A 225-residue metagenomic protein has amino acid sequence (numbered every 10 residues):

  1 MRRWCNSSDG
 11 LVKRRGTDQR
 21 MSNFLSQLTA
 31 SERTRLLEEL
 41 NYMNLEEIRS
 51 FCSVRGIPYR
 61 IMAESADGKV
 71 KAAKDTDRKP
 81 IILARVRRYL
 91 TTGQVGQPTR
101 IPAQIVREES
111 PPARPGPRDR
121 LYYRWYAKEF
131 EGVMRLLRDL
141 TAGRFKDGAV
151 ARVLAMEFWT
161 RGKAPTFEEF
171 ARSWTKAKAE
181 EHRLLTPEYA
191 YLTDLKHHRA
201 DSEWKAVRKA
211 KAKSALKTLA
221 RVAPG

Functional and structural regions predicted by a protein language model:
S7, L11-R20: Short, Lys/Arg-enriched N-terminal segments with co-localized hydrophobic residues within the first ~10-30 amino acids
R20-G225: Basic helix-extension-helix modules of the SAP/HeH family
